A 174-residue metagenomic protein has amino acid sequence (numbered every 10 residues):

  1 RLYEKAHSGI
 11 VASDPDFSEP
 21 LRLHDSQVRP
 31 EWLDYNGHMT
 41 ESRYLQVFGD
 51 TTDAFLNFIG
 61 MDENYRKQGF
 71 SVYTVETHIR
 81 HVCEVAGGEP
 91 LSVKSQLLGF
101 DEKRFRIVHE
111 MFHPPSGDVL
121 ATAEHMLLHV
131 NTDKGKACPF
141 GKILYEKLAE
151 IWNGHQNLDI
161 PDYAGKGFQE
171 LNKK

Functional and structural regions predicted by a protein language model:
R1-V75, L128-K174: Hot-dog-fold acyl-thioester-processing enzymes
D16-L23, P90-S92, R104-R106, T122: Intrinsic-disorder/low-complexity, polar/charged segments enriched in Ser/Thr/Lys/Arg/Asp/Glu/Gln
H24-S26, T77-I79, S95, H109 (+1 more regions): A structural signal for short, well-ordered beta-strand segments
F55-F105: Hydrophobic beta-strand-centered segment that forms part of the acyl-chain substrate-binding groove
E110-P114: Core beta-strand residues in small-molecule sensory/regulatory alpha/beta domains
P115-G117, D133: Solvent-exposed strand-loop boundary residues in beta-sheet-rich modules
A121-A123, P139: A structural microfeature
